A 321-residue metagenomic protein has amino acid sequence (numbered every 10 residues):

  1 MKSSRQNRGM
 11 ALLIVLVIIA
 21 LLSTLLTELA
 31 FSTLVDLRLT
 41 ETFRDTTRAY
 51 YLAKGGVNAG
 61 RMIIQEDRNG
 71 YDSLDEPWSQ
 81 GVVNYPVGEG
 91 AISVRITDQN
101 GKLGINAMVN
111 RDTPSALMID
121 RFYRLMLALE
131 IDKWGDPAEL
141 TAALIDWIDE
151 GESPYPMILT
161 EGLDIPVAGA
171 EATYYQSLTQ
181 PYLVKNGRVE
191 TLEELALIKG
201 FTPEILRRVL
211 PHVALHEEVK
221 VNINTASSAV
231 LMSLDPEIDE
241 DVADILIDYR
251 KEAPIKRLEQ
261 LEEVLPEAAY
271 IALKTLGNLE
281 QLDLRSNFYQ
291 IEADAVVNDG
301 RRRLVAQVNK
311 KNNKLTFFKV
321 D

Functional and structural regions predicted by a protein language model:
K2-D321: Compositionally biased linear targeting/interaction segments
